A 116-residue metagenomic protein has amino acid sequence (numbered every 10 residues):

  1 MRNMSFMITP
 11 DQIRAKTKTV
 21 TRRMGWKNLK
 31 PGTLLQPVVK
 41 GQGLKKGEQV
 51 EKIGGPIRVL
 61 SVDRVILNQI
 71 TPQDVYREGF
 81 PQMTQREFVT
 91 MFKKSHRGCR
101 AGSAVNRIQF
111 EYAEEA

Functional and structural regions predicted by a protein language model:
M1-A116: Structured alpha/beta reader/binder surfaces that contact nucleic acids or chromatin modification marks
